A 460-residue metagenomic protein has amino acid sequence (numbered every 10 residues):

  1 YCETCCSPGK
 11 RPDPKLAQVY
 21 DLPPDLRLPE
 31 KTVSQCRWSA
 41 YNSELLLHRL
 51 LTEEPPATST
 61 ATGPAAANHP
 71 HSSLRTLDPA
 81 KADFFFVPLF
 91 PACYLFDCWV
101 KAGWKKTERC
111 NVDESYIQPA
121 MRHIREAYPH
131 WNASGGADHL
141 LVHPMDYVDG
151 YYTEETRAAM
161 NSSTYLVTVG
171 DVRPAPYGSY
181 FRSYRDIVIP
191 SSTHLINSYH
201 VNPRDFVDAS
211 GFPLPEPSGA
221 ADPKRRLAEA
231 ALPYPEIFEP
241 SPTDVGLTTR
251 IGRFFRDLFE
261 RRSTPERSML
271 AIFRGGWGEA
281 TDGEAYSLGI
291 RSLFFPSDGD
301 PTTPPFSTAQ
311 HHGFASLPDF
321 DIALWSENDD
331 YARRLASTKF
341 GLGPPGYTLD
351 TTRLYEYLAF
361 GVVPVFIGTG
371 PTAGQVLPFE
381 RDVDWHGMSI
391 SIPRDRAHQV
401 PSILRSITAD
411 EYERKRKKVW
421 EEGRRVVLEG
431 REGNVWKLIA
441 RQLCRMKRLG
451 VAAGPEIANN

Functional and structural regions predicted by a protein language model:
Y1-L140, P144-M145, L428-N460: N-terminal pre-catalytic "stem/leader" segment of glycosyltransferase-like enzymes
E3, L28, C93-C98, A133 (+6 more regions): Short catalytic/ligand-binding loop motif for oxyanion handling, primarily in non-cytosolic enzymes, centered on
R11, L77-D83, A133-G136, R262-E266 (+3 more regions): Extracellular/periplasmic catalytic domains that process cell-envelope and extracellular macromolecules
P24-D25, F90-Y94, M145-D149, V172-R173 (+10 more regions): Short, solvent-exposed loop/turn segments at secondary-structure junctions
P70-L74, E126-P129, D205-V207, F254-F259 (+3 more regions): Eukaryotic intrinsically disordered and solvent-exposed regulatory patches
C110-P265: Catalytic core of nucleotide-activated saccharide and alditol-phosphate transferases
E229, P235, P240, T264 (+2 more regions): Donor nucleotide-activated moiety binding/catalytic core segment of transferases that use nucleotide-activated donors
D330-V427: Catalytic binding pocket for nucleotide-activated donors in carbohydrate/polymer assembly enzymes
